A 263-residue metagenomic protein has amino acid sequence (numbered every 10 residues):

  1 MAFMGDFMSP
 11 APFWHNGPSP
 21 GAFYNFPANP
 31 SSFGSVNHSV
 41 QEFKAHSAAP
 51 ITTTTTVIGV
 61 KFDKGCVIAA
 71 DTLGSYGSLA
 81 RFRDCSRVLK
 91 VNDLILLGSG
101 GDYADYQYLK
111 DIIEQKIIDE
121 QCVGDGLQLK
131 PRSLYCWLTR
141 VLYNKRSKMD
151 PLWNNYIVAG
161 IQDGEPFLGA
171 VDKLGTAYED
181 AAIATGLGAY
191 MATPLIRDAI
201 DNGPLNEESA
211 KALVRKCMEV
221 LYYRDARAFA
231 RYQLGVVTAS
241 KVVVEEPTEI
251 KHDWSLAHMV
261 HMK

Functional and structural regions predicted by a protein language model:
M1-K263: Long, low-complexity N-terminal extensions
